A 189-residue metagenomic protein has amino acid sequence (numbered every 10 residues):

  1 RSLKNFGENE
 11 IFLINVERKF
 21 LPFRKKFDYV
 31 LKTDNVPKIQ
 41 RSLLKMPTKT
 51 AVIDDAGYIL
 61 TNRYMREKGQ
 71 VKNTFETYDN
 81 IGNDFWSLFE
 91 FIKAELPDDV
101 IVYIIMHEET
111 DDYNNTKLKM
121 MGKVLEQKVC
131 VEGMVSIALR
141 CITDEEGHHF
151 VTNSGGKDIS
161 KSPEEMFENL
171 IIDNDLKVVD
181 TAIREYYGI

Functional and structural regions predicted by a protein language model:
R1-I53, G57-Y58, N62: Conserved P-loop
S2-N5, A94-L96, K128-E132, I142: A general structural signal for short secondary-structure junctions and capping/turn motifs
I11, V102, A138-R140: Short, well-ordered beta-strand core segments
I14-V16, I105, C141: Generic beta-sheet signal
M46, D98, G133: Structured loop/turn residues at beta-strand edges in well-structured enzyme cores
D55-C130: P-loop NTPase motor core
D111-I189: Conserved GTP-binding G-domain of TRAFAC-class P-loop NTPases and closely related GTPase folds
